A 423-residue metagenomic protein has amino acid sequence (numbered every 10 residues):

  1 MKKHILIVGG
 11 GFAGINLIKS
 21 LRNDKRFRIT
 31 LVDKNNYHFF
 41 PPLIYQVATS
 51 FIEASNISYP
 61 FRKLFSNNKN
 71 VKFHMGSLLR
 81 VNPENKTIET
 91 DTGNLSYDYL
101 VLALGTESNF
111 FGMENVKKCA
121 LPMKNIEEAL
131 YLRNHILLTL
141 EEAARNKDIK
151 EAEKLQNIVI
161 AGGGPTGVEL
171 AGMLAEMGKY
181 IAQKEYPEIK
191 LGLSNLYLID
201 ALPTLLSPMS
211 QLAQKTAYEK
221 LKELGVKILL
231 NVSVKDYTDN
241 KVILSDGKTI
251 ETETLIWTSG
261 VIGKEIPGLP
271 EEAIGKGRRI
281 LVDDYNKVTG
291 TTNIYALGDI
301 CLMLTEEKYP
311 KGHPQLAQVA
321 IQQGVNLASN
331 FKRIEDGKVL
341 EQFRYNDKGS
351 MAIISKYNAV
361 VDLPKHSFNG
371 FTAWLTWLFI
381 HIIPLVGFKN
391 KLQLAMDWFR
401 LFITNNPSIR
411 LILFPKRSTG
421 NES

Functional and structural regions predicted by a protein language model:
M1-H74, L79, P165-P208, I256: Beta1-alpha1 glycine-rich phosphate/pyrophosphate-binding loop at the start of Rossmann-like nucleotide-binding domains
M1-K3, V71-A161, I256: FAD-binding core/adjacent interface of flavoenzyme oxidoreductases
G10, T92, L104-G105, D246 (+1 more regions): Glycine-rich, N-terminal phosphate-binding loop of Rossmann-like dinucleotide-binding domains
A13, G105-S108, A171, V261-G263: Short glycine-rich anion-binding loops that position phosphate/pyrophosphate groups of nucleotides and phosphorylated
K69-R80, A175-D284, G290, L340: A Rossmann-like FAD-binding core segment of flavoenzymes
K118-D148, N240-K241, T249-Q322: FAD-site-proximal beta/loop scaffold in flavoenzymes
A152-M209, T216, K227, P314-F331 (+2 more regions): Rossmann-like dinucleotide-binding core of oxidoreductases
A328-S423: C-terminal, flexible cofactor-proximal segment of oxidoreductases
